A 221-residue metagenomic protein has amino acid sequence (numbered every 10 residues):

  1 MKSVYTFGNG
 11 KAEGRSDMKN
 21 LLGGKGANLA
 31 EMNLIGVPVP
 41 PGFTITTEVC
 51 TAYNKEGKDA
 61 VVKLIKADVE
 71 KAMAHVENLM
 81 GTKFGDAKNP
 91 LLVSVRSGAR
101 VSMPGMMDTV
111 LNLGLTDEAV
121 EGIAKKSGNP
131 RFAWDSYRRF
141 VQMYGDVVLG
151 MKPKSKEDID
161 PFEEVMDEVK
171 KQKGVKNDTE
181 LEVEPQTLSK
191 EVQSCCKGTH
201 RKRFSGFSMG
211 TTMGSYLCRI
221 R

Functional and structural regions predicted by a protein language model:
M1-R221: Nucleotide/phosphate-binding sheet-loop regions of phosphoryl- and nucleotidyl-transfer enzymes
